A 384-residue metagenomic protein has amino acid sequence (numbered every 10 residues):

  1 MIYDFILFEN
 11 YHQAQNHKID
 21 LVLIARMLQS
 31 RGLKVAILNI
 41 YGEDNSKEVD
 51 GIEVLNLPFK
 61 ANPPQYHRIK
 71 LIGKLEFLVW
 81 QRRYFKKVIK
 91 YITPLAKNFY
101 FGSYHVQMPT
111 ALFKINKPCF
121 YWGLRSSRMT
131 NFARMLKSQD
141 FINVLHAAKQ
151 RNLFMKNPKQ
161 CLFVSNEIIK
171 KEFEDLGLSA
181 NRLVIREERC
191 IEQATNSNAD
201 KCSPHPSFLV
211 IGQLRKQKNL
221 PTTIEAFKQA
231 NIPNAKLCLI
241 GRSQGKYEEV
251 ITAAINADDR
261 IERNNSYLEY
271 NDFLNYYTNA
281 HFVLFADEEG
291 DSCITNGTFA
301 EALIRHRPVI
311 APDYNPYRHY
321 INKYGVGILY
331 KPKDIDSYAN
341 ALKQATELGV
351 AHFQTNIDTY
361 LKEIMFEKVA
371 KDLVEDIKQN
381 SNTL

Functional and structural regions predicted by a protein language model:
N16, K333, V350-N380: A charged, aromatic-enriched C-terminal amphipathic alpha-helix characteristic of glycosyltransferases across folds
K18-I19, L23, R215-Q229: A conserved mid-protein helix/loop that constitutes part of the nucleotide-sugar donor-binding site
L23-R26, K86, S127-M129, Q139-L162 (+1 more regions): Membrane-proximal helix-turn-helix segments that form the acceptor-binding/catalytic region of lipid-linked
Q81-Y84, N98-T130: An aromatic- and histidine-rich active-site surface loop
S127, I168-I169, I185-N196, R242-Q244: Short beta-strand->alpha-helix junction loop in the catalytic core of nucleotide-activated group-transfer enzymes
I211, K236-E249, S266: Glycosyltransferase donor-sugar binding loop
K218, F285-E301, P312-D313, R318-H319: Nucleotide-sugar-dependent
E249-L274: Nucleotide-activated donor-binding/catalytic signature segment of Leloir-type glycosyltransferases, i.e., the conserved
